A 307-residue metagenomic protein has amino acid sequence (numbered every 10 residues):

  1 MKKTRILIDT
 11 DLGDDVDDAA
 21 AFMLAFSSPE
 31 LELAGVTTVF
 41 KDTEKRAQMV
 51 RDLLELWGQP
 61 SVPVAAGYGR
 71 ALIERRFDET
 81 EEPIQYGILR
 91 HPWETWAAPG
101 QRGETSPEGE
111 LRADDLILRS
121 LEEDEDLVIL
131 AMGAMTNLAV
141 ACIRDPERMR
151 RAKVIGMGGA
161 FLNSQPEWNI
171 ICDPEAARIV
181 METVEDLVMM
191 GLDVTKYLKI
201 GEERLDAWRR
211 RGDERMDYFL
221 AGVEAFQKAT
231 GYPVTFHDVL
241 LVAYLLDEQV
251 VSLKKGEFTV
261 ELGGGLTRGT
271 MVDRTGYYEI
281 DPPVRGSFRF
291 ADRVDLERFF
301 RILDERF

Functional and structural regions predicted by a protein language model:
K2, Q48-E123, G286-L296, D304: Metal-dependent C-N hydrolase catalytic cores
K2-K3, L24-S27, E32, I171-E175 (+2 more regions): Conformational coupling and interaction surfaces
K2-Q48, G100-E202: Active-site histidine-anchored catalytic micro-motif
A34-G35, S61-A66, K254, F258: Short N-terminal amphipathic alpha-helices
T37-K41, G67-G69, G263: Acidic/polar N-terminal loop/beta-strand segments that form early-domain functional surfaces
F77-Y86, E167-C172, L205-D206: Short, surface-exposed amphipathic charged segments that create phosphate/polyanion-binding patches used for binding
